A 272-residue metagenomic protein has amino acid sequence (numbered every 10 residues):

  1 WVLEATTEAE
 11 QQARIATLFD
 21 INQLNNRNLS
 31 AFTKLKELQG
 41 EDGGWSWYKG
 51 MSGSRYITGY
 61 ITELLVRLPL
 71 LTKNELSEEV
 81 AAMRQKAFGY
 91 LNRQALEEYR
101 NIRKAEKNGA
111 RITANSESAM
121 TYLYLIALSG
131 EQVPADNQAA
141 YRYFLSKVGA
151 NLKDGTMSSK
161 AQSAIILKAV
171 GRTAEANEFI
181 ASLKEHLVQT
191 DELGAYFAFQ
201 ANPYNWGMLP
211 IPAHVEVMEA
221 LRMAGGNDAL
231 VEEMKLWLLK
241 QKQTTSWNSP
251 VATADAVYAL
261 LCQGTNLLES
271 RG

Functional and structural regions predicted by a protein language model:
W1-G272: Large, well-folded core regions of big proteins
